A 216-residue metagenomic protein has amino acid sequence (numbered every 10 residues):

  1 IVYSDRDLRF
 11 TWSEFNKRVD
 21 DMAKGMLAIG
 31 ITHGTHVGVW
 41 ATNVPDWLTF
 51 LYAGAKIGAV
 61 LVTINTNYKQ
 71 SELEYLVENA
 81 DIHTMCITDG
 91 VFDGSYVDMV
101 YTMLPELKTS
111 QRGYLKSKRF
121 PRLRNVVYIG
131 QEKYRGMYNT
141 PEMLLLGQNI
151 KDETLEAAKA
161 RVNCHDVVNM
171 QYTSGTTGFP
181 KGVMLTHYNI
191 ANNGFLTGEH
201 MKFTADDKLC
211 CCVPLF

Functional and structural regions predicted by a protein language model:
I1-Y52, K69-E74, E142-Q148, R161-V162 (+1 more regions): Conserved AMP-binding/adenylate-forming core of the ANL superfamily
N16-D21, N149-E153, C164, N169 (+2 more regions): Conserved structural elements of the adenylate-forming
I29, I57-L146: Structural core segment of the AMP-binding/adenylate-forming
N43, V91, E132, N149 (+1 more regions): Flexible, active-site-proximal loop/turn residues at the rims of small-molecule/cofactor binding pockets and catalytic
A53-I57, K208: Conserved short alpha-helical elements in the N-terminal third of ANL/AMP-binding
R119-L123, V127-Y134, Y138-Y172, F179 (+1 more regions): Conserved pre-ATP/AMP-binding loop-to-beta segment of ANL
